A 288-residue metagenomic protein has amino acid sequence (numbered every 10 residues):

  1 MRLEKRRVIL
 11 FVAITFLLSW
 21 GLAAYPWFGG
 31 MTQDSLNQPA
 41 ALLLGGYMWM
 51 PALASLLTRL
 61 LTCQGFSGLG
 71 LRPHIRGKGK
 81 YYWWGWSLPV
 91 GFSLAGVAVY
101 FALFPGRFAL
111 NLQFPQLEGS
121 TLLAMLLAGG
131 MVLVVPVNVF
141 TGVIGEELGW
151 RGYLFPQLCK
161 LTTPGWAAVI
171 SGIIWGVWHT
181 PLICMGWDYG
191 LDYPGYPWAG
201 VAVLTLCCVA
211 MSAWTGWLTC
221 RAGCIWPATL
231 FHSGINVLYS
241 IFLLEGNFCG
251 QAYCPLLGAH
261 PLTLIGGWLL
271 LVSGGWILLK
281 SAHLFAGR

Functional and structural regions predicted by a protein language model:
M1-A13: N-terminal membrane topogenic signal
A13-F16, W49, W86, V90 (+8 more regions): Residue-level signature of the transmembrane alpha-helical core of multi-pass small-molecule transporters
F16-A24, V90-A98, I173-L182, S233-E245: Aromatic-anchored segments of alpha-helical transmembrane domains
G21-F66, G79-V90, R107, N111-V134 (+1 more regions): Alpha-helical transmembrane segments in multi-pass membrane proteins
A24-Q33, G186-Y189, E245-G250: Juxtamembrane "helix-exit" motif on the non-cytosolic side of transmembrane helices
L60, P194-G200, F231-R288: C-terminal membrane module of polytopic membrane proteins
I144-V177, G216, C220-C224: Membrane-interface helix/loop boundary segments of multi-pass membrane proteins
I183-Y196: Membrane-interface interhelical connector segments
